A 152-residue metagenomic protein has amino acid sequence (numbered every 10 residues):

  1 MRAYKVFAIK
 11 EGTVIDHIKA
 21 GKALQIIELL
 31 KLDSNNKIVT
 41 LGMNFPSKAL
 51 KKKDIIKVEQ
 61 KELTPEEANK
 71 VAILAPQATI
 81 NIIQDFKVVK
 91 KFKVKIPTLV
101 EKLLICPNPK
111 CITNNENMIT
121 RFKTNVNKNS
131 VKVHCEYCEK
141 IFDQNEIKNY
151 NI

Functional and structural regions predicted by a protein language model:
R2-F92: Interaction interfaces in information-processing and related assembly proteins
V88-I152: Cys/His-clustered metal-coordination modules, chiefly Zn-binding fingers
